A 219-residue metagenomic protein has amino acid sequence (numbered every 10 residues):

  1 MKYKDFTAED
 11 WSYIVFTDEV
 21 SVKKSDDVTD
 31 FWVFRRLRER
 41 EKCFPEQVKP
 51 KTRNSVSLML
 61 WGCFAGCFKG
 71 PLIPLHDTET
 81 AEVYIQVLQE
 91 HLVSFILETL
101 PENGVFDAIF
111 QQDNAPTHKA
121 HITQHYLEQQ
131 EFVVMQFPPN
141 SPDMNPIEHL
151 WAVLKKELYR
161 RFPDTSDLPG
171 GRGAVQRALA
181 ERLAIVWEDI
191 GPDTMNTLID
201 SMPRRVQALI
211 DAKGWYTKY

Functional and structural regions predicted by a protein language model:
M1-E90: Extended, low-complexity cationic-aromatic segments
D10-I14, S21, I147-Y219: C-terminal anion-handling pockets and recognition modules
T17-E19, P101-H118, S141-N145: Acidic/histidine-rich, metal-coordinating catalytic segments
D26-D30, I122-T123, I147-H149: Short aromatic-enriched loop/helix-cap "lid" or pocket-rim segments at secondary-structure transitions that line
K42-V48, Q111-N114, E128-H149, P163-T165: RNase H-like polynucleotidyl transferase catalytic core
I85-I109: Short, basic/hydrophobic alpha-helical segments
A120-Q130: Short, aromatic/basic amphipathic alpha-helical patches
